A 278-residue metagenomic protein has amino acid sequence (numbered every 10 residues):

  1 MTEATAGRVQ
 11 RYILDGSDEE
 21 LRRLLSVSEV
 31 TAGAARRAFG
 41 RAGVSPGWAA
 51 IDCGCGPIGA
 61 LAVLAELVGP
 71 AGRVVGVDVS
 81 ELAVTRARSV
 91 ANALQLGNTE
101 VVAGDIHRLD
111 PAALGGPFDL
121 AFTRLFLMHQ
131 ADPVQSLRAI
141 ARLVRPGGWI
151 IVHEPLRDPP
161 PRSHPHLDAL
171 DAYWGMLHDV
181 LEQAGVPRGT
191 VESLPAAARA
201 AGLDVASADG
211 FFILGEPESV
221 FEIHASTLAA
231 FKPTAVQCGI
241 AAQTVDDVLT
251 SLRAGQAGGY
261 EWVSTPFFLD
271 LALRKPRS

Functional and structural regions predicted by a protein language model:
Q10-T31: Class I SAM-dependent methyltransferase Rossmann-like catalytic core, especially the SAM/SAH-binding loop
E29-A49, V63: Conserved alpha-helix/loop element of class I SAM-dependent methyltransferases that forms part of the SAM/SAH-binding
I51-P111: Class I SAM-dependent methyltransferase SAM/SAH-binding core
P111-L120: A short acidic, Gly/Pro-enriched loop at the edge of an enzyme's catalytic core that lines a small-molecule cofactor
D119-P133: A short SAM/SAH-binding and catalytic strip from SAM-dependent methyltransferases
V134-W149: A short glycine-rich, Lys/Arg-flanked "PGG" loop and its adjoining helix->strand segment in the class I
I151-S219, T234: Conserved catalytic/acceptor-binding region of the Class I
G189, D204-S278: Conserved Class I S-adenosyl-L-methionine
